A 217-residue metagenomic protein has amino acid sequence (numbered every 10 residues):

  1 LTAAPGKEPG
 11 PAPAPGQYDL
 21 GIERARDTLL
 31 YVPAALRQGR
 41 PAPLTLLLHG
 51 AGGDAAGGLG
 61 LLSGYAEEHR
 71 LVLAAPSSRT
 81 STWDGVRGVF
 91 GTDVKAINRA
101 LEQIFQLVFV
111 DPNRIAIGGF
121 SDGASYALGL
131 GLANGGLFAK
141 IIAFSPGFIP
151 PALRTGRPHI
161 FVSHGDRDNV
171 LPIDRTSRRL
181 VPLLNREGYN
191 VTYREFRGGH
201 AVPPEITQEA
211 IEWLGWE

Functional and structural regions predicted by a protein language model:
L1-L44, V89-T92, D122, L130 (+4 more regions): A domain-start/cap signature at the N-terminus of enzymes
P13-L29, A34, G39-F109: Serine-hydrolase catalytic machinery in alpha/beta-hydrolase-like enzymes
G58, F105, N113-R157: Primarily recognizes the serine-hydrolase "nucleophile elbow" in alpha/beta-hydrolase and SGNH/GDSL folds
T80, R194-V202: Histidine-bearing beta->alpha loop at or near hydrolase active sites
T155-I160, E187-Y189: Short, proline-enriched alpha-helix->beta-strand connector loops that line the catalytic pocket of alpha/beta-hydrolase
F161-H164, D168: Short beta-strand/loop motif that positions the catalytic acidic residue of the alpha/beta-hydrolase fold
N169-T176: Conserved alpha/beta-hydrolase "acid-adjacent" motif
